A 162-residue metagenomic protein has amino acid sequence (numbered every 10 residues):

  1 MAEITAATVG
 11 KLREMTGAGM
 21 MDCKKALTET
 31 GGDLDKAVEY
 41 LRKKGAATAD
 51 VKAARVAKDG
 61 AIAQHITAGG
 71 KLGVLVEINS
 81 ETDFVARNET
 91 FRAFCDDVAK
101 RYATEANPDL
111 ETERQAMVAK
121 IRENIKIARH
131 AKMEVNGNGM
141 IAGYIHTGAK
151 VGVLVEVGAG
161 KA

Functional and structural regions predicted by a protein language model:
A2-A162: N-terminal assembly/interaction segments in proteins that build large macromolecular machines
